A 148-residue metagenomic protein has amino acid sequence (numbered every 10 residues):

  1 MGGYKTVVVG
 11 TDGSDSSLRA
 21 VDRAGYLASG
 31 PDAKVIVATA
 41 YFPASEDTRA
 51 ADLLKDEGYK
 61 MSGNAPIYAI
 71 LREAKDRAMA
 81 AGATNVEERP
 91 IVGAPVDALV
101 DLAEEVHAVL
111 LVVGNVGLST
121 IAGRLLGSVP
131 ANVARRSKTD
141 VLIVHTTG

Functional and structural regions predicted by a protein language model:
M1-G2, D76-L111, G148: Structural beta-alpha unit
M1-R19, L110, R135-G148: Intrinsically disordered or low-complexity boundary/linker segments at protein termini and domain junctions
G2-D56, A81: Small/aliphatic-rich secondary-structure junction motif
I36-A38, E87-I91, L142: General small-molecule cofactor/ligand-binding pocket signal
T39-A40, G114-V116, H145-T146: Short secondary-structure boundary segments
D52-D56, E104-V106, V129-P130: Short, hinge-like loop/turn segments at secondary-structure boundaries
K55-A69: A short acidic, glycine-rich active-site loop that binds or catalyzes chemistry on phosphate/adenosine moieties
L110-N132: Glycine-rich, Arg-bearing micro-motifs that act as flexible, cationic patches
